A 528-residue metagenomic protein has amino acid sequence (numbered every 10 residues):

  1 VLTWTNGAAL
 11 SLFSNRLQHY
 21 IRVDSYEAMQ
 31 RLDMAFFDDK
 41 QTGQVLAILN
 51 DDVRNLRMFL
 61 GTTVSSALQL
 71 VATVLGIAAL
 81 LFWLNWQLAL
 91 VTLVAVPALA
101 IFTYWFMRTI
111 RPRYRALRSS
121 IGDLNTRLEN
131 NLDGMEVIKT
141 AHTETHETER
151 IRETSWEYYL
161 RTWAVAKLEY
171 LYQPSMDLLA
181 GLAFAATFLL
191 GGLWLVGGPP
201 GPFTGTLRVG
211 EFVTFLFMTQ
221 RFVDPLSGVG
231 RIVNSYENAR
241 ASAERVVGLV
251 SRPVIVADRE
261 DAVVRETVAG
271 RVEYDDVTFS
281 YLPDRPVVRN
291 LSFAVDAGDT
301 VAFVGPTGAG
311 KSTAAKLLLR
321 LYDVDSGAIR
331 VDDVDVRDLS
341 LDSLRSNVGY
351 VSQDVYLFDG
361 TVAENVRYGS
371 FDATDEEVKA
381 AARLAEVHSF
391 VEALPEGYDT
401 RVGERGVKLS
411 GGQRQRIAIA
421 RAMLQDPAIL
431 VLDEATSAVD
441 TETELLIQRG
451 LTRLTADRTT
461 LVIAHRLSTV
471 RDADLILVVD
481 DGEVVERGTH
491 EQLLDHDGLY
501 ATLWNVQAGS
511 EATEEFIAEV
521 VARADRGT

Functional and structural regions predicted by a protein language model:
V1-T42, L46-N50, R54-S65, F106-M107 (+5 more regions): Juxtamembrane helix-loop junctions of ABC transporter transmembrane domains
W4, A8, V74, A78 (+3 more regions): Membrane-embedded alpha-helical segments of multi-pass transporters/permeases
S25, M29, I138, Y159 (+2 more regions): Helix-loop junctions and hydrophobic alpha-helical segments within the transmembrane domains of large membrane
M29, I151, V246, Y274-D276: Conserved catalytic Walker-motif region of ABC-type ATPase nucleotide-binding domains
M34-A35, V53-L60, V64, L68 (+8 more regions): An intracellular "coupling" helix at the cytosolic face of ABC transporter transmembrane type-1 domains
L80-V94, A164, L168-E244, V250: Helix-loop-helix
D258, R265-T528: ABC-type nucleotide-binding domain
